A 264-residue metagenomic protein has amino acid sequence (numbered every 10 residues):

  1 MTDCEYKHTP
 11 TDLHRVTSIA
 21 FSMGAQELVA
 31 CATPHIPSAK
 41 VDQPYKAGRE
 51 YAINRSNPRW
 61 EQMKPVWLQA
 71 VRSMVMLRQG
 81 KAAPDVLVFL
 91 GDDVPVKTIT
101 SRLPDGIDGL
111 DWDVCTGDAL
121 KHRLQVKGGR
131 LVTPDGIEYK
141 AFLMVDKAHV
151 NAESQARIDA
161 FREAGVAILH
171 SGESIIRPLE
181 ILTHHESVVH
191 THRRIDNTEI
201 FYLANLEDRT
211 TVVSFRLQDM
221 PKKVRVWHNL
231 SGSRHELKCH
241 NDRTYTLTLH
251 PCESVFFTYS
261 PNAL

Functional and structural regions predicted by a protein language model:
M1-L264: Carbohydrate-binding surfaces of carbohydrate-active enzymes
